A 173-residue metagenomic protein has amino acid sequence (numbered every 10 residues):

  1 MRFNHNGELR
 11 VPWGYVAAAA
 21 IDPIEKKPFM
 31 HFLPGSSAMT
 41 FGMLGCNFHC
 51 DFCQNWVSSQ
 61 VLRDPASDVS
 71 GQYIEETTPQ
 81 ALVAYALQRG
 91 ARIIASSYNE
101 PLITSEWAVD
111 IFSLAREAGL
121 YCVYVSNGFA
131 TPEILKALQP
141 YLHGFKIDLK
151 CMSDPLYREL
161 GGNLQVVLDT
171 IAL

Functional and structural regions predicted by a protein language model:
M1-M43, W56-Q60: N-terminal [4Fe-4S]-dependent radical SAM core
L9-P12, Q54, S59, R63-A66 (+4 more regions): A generic "cationic amphipathic patch" detector
R10-Y15, S67, A95, R116-G119: N-terminal start-of-chain detector that recognizes signal peptides and the immediate post-cleavage beginning
Y15-A18, P28-H31, S70-I74, S126-G128 (+1 more regions): Short C-terminal domain-edge/linker segments immediately following a structured domain
P28-F32, S36-A38, G45-F52, E106-V109 (+1 more regions): Short flanking/linker segments adjacent to small metal-binding domains or redox-active Cys/His motifs
G35, G42-G45, Y98-N99, G128: Glycine-centered flexibility sites
A38-E76, L82-R89: Glycine-rich active-site/cofactor-binding loop and its immediate structural neighborhood
I74-L173: Conserved AdoMet/S-adenosylmethionine-binding subsite of the radical SAM
